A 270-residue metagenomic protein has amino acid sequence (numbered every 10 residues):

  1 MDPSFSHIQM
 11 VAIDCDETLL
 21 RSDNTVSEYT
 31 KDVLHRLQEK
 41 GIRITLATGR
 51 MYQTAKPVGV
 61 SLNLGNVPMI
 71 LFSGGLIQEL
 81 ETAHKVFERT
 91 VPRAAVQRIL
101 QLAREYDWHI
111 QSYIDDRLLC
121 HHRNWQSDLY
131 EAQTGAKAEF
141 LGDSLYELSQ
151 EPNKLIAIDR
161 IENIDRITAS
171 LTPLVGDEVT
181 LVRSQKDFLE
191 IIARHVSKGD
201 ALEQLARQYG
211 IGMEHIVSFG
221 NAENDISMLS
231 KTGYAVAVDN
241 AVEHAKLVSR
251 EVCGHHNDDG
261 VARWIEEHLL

Functional and structural regions predicted by a protein language model:
D2-M10, S27, E190-L270: Mg2+-dependent phosphoryl-transfer enzymes with acidic/Ser/Thr/Gly-rich catalytic loops
H7-D23: Asp-based phosphoryl-transfer active-site loop
T25-S127: Active-site phosphate-binding/coordination module
T30, A55-G59, I167, L171 (+3 more regions): Hydrophobic packing residues within well-ordered alpha-helices of enzyme cores
G41-T45, G65-V67, K154, E214-H215 (+1 more regions): Short active-site oxyanion
Y52-A55, V96, I164, G199 (+1 more regions): A general structural signal for well-ordered alpha-helical segments in protein cores
L62-G65, S73, L174-D177, K231-T232 (+1 more regions): Short, structured coil segments at secondary-structure junctions
L102, Y106-F219, E223, S227-M228 (+1 more regions): Conserved acidic, metal-coordinating active-site core of Asp-based, Mg2+-dependent phosphoryl-transfer enzymes
